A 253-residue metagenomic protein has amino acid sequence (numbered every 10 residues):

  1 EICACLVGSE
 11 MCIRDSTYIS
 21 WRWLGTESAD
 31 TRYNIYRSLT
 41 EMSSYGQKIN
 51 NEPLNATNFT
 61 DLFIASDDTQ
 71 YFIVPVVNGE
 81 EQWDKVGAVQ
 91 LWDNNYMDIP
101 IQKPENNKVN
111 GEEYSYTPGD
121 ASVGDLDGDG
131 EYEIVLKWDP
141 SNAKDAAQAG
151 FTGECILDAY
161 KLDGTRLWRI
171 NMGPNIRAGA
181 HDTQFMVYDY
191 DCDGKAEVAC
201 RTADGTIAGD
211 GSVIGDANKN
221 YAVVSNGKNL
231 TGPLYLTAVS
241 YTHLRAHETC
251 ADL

Functional and structural regions predicted by a protein language model:
E1-G8, I13, H243-A246, C250-L253: Single conserved hydrophobic/aromatic residue that forms the stacking wall/gate of nucleotide- or nucleobase-binding
T17-I19: Structural beta-strand segments of beta-rich domains
W23, S28, N34, L54-R245 (+1 more regions): Beta-propeller-forming repeat regions
T31-S43: Extracellular low-complexity, O-glycosylation-prone stalks/linkers
E41-N51, R166-L167: Surface-exposed loop/edge segments in extracytoplasmic proteins
